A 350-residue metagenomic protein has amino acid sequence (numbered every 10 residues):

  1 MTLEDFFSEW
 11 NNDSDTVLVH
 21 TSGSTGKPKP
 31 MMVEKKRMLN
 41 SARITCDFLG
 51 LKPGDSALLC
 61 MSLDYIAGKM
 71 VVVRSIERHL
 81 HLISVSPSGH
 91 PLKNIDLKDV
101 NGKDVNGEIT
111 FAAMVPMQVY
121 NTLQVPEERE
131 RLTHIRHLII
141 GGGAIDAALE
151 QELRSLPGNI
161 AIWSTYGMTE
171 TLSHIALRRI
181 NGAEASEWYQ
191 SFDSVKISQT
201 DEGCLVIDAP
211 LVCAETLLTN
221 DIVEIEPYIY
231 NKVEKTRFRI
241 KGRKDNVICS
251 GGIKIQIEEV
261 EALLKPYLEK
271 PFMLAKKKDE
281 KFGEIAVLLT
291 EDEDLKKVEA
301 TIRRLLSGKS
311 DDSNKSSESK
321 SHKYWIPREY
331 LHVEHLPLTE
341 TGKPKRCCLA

Functional and structural regions predicted by a protein language model:
L3-H20, P53: Conserved pre-ATP/AMP-binding loop-to-beta segment of ANL
T16-R43, G50-K52: Conserved AMP-binding A3 loop
T21-S24, A57, V72, A112 (+4 more regions): Conserved S/T- and glycine-rich ATP-binding loop of Class I adenylate-forming
V33-N40, S56-N121: AMP-binding/adenylate-forming
Q124-G182: Gly/Ser/Thr-rich phosphate-binding loop
N159-E202, A209-T216: Conserved ATP-binding loop and adjacent catalytic segment of the adenylate-forming AMP-binding
N220-W325: AMP-binding/adenylate-forming catalytic core of the ANL superfamily
D311-H322, P327, V333-A350: Flexible lysine-rich "adenylation lid" loop at the C-terminal edge of ANL adenylation domains
